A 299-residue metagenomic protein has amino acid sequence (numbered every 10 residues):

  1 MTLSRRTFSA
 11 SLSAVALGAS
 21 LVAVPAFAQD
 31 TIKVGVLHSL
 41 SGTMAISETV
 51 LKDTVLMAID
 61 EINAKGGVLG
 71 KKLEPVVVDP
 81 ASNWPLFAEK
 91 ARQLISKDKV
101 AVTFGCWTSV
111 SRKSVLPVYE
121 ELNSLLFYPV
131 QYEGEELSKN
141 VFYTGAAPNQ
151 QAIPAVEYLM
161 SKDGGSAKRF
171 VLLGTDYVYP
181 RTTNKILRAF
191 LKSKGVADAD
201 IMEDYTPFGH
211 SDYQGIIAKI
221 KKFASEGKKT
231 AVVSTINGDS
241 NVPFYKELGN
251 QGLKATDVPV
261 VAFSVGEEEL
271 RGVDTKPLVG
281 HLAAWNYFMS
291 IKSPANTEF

Functional and structural regions predicted by a protein language model:
M1-A14: N-terminal secretory signal peptides and thylakoid transit peptides that target proteins across membranes
V22-A28: Sec/Tat signal peptide C-region and signal peptidase I cleavage site
T31-V50, C106-W107, R169-L173: Short beta-strand segments enriched in small/hydrophobic residues
I46-D53, G66-E135, T144, Y205-Q214 (+1 more regions): Beta-alpha junction/loop-to-helix N-cap segments that form part of ligand/metal-binding clefts
D53-P75, G165, S193-D198: Signal peptide-proximal N-terminal region of secreted/periplasmic/extracellular or secretory-lumen proteins
E89, N140-Q251, S290-E298: Extracellular/periplasmic Venus flytrap/periplasmic-binding protein
L94-C106, F127-P129, R169-G174, G227-G238 (+3 more regions): Periplasmic-binding protein-like
L248-F299: Extracellular/periplasmic periplasmic-binding protein-like sensory domains
